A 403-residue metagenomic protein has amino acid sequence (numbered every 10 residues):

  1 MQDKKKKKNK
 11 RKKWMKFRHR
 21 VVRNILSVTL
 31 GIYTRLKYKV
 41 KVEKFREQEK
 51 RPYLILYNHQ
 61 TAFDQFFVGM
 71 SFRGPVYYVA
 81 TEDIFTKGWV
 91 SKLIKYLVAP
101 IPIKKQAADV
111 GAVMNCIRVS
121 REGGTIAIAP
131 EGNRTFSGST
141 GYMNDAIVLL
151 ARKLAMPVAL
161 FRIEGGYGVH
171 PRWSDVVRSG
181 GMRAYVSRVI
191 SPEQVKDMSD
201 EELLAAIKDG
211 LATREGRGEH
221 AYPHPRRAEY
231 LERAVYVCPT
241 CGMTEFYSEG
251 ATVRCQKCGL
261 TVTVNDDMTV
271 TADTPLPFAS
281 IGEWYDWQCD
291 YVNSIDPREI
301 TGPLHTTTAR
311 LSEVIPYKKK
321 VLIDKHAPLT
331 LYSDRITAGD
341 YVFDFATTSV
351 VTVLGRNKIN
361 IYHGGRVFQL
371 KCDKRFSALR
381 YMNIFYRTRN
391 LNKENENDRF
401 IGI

Functional and structural regions predicted by a protein language model:
Q2-K5, W89: Intrinsically disordered, low-complexity segments enriched in glycine and mixed charged residues
K12-R23, S27, I32-A205, P225 (+6 more regions): Soluble catalytic domains of membrane acyltransferases
I55, I103, L329-K358: Phosphoinositide-dependent membrane-docking surfaces
I94, D200-E215, A378-N392: Short amphipathic C-terminal alpha-helix that caps PH/PH-like domains
V189-I190, E201-A234: A conserved mid-domain beta-alpha-beta active-site/ligand-binding segment of alpha/beta enzyme cores
H224-L276: Cys/His-rich short segments
T261-V342: Long, charge-rich boundary regions
T347-I403: Acidic, Ser/Thr- and proline-rich intrinsically disordered linker/docking segments of eukaryotic scaffolds
